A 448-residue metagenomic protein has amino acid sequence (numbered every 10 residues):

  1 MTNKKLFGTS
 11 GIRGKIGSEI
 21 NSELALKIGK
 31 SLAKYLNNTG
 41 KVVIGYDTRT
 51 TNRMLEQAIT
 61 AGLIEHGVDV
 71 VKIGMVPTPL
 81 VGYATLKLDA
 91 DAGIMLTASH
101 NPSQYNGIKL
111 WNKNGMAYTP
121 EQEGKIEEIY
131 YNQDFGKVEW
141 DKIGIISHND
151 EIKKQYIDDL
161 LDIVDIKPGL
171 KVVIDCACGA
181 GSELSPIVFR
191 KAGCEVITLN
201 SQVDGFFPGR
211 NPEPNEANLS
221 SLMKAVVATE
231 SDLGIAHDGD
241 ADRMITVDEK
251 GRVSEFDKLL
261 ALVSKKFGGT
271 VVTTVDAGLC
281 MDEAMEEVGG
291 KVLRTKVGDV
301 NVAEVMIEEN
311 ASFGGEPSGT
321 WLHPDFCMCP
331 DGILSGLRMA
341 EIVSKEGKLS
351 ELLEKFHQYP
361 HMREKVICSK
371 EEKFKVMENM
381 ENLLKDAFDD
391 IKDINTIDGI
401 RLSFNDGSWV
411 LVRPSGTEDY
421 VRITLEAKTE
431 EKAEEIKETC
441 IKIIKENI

Functional and structural regions predicted by a protein language model:
M1-G67, I145-V172: An N-terminal, well-structured beta->alpha segment
M1-T2, N106-T229: Gly/Ser/Thr-enriched, mixed-charge loops and adjacent short helices that form phosphate/oxyanion-binding elements
F7-G8, I44, V70-M75, M95-L96 (+7 more regions): General beta-strand structural signal in soluble alpha/beta enzymes
K34, N38-N106, V188-V247: N-terminal small/polar loop signature for handling phosphorylated ligands or for N-terminal nucleophile
I64, G124-I157, D162, D248-P317 (+1 more regions): Proline/glycine-rich low-complexity loops and linkers
T119, T198-N200, R252-G269, G332-E341: Gly/Ser/Thr-rich active-site loops/lids in small-molecule metabolic enzymes that frequently grip phosphoryl groups
L233, G268-I448: Phosphate-binding and adjacent anionic-ligand microenvironments
